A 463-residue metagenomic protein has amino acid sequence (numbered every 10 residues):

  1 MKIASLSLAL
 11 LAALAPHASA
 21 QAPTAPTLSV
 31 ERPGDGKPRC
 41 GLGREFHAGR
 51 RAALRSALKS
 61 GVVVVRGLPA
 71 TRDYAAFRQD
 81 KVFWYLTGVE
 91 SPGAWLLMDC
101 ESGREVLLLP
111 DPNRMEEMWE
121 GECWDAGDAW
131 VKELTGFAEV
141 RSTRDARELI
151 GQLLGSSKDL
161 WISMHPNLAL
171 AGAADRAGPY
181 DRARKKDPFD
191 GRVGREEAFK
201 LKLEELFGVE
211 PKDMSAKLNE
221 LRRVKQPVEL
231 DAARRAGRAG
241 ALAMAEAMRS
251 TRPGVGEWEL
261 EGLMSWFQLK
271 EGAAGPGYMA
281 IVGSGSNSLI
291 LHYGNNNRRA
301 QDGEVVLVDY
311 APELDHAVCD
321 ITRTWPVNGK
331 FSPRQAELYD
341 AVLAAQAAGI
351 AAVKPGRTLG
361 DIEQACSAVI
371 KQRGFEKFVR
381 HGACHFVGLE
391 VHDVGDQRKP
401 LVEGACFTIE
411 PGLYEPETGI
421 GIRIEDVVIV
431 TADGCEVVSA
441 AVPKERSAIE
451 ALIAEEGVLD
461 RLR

Functional and structural regions predicted by a protein language model:
S5-A15: Bacterial N-terminal signal peptides
A18-R463: Active-site neighborhoods and metal-handling regions in enzymes and metal-associated proteins
